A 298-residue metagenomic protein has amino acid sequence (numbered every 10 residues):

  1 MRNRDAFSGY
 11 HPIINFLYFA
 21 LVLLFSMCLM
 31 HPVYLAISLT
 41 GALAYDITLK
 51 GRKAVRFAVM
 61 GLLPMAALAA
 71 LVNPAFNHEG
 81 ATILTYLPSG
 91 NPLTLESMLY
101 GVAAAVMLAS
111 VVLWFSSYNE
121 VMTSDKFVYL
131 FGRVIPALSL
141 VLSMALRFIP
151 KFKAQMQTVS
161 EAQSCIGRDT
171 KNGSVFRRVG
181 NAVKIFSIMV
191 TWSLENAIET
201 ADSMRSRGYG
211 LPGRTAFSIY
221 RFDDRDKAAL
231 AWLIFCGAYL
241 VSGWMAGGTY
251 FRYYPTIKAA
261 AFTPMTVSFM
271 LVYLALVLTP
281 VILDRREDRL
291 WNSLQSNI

Functional and structural regions predicted by a protein language model:
M1-F19, H78-Y100, A260: Interfacial loop/helix-cap signal at membrane boundaries in integral membrane proteins
R2-I47, T158-I298: Transmembrane alpha-helix interface motif
P32, G51-K53, I135-L138: Membrane-helix interface segments
A36, G51-V59: Interfacial helix-loop-helix linkers and transmembrane-helix boundary segments in multi-pass membrane proteins
T40-K50, P64-A69: Alpha-helical transmembrane segments and their membrane-interface exit regions
A58-F176, R289-I298: Juxtamembrane/interface alpha-helical elements of multi-pass membrane proteins
